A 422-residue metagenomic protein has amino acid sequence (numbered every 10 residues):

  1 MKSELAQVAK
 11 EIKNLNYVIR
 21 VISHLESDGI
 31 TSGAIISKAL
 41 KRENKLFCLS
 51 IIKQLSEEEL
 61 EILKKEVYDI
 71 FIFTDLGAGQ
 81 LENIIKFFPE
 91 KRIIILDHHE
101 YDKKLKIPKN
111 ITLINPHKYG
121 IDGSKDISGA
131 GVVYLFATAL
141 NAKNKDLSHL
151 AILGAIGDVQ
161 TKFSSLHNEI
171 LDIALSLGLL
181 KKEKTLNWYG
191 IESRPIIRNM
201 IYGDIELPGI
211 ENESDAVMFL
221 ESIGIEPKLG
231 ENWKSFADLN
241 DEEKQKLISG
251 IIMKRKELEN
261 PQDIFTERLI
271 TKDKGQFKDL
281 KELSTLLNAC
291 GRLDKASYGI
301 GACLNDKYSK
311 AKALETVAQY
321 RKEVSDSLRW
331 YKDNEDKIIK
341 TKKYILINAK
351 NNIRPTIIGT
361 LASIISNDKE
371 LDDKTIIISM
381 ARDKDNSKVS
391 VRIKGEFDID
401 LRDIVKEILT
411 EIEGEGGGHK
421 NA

Functional and structural regions predicted by a protein language model:
M1-L286, C290-A422: Replace "Mg2+/Mn2+-dependent" with "divalent metal-dependent
